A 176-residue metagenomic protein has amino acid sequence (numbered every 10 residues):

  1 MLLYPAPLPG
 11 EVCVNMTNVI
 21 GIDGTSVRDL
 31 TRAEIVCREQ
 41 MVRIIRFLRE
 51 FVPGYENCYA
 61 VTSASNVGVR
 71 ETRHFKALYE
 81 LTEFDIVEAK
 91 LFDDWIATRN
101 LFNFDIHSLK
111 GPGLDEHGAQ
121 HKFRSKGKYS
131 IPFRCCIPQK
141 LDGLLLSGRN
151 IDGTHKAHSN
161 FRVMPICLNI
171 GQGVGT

Functional and structural regions predicted by a protein language model:
M1-T176: Flavin (FAD/FMN)-binding glycine-rich loop and adjacent Rossmann-like elements that form
